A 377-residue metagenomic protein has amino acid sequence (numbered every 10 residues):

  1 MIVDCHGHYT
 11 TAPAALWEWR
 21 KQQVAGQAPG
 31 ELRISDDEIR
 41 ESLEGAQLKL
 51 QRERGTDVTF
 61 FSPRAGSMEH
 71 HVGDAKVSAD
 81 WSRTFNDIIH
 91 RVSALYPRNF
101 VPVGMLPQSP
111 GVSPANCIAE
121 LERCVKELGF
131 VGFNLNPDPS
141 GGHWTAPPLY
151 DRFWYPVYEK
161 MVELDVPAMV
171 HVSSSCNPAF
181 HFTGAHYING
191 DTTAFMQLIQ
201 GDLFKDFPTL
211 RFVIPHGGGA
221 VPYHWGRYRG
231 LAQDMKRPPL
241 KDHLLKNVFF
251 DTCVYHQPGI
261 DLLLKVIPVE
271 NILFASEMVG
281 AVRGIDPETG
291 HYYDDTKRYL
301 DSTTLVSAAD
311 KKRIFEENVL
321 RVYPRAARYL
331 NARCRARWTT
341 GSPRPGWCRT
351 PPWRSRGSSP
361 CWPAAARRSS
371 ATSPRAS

Functional and structural regions predicted by a protein language model:
M1-V58, W338-G341, P345, T350-A366 (+1 more regions): An N-terminally biased module of ancient metal coordination in phosphate/nucleic-acid-related enzymes
V3-G7, T59-F61, V101-G104, F133-L135 (+4 more regions): Hydrophobic faces of well-ordered beta-strands that scaffold small-molecule active sites in alpha/beta enzyme cores
H6, Q51, I89, C124 (+6 more regions): Conserved, mostly hydrophobic/aromatic
H8, D138, S173-S174, G218 (+1 more regions): Catalytic metal-binding/acid-base residues of hydrolase active sites
S42-Q51, S113-R123, G259-L262: Short, acidic/polar
L50-D57, R91-F100, L164, D202-L210 (+1 more regions): A structural motif corresponding to the C-terminal end of an alpha-helix and its immediate exit/capping segment
D57, P63-A194: Active-site gating/metal-coordination segments in enzymes
A179-Q200, F207, R211-A366, P374: H/E-rich (His + Asp/Glu) clusters that bind or coordinate divalent metals
